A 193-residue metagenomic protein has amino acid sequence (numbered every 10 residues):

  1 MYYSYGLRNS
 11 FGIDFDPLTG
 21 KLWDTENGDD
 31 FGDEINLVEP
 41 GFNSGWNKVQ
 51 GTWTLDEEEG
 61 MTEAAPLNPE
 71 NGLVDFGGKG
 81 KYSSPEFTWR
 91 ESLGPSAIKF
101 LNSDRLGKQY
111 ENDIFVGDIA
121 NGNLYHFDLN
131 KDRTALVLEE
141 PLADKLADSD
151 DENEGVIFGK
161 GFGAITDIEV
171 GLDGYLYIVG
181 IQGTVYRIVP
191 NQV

Functional and structural regions predicted by a protein language model:
M1-G155, N191: Beta-propeller domain segments
K160-T166: Short coil-to-beta transitions that initiate beta-strands within beta-rich domains
D167-V193: Blade-level signature of beta-propeller repeat domains, shared across WD40, Kelch, NHL, RCC1 and BNR/Asp-box propellers
